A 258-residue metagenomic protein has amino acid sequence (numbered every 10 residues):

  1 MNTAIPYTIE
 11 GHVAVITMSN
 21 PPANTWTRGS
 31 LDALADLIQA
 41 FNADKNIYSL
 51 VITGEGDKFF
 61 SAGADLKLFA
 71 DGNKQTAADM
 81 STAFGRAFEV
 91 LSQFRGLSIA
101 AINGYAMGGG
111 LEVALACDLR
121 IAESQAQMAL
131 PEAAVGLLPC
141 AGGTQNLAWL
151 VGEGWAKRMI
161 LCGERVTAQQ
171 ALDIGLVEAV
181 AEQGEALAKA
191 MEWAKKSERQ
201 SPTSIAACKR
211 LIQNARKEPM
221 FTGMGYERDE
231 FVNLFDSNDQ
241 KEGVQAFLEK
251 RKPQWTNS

Functional and structural regions predicted by a protein language model:
M1-N2, Q245-S258: Terminal low-complexity tails and localization/encapsulation signals of metabolic enzymes
M1-T53, E89: Conserved CoA-thioester-binding segment of acyl-CoA-metabolizing enzymes
I16, I52, D65, V113-L115 (+3 more regions): Hydrophobic/aromatic residues within transmembrane alpha-helices of multi-pass small-molecule transporters
N46, G54-V90, A106, G136 (+1 more regions): Glycine- (often His-adjacent) and acidic-residue-rich active-site loop that binds/positions the CoA thioester
A87, L91-Q93, A101, M107-L161 (+2 more regions): CoA-thioester-processing core
I121-A126, V177-G225, V232-N233, Q254-S258: C-terminal long alpha-helix characteristic of the crotonase
E164-Q170: Acidic, divalent-metal-coordinating active-site segment for phosphoryl/phosphodiester hydrolysis, typified by short
